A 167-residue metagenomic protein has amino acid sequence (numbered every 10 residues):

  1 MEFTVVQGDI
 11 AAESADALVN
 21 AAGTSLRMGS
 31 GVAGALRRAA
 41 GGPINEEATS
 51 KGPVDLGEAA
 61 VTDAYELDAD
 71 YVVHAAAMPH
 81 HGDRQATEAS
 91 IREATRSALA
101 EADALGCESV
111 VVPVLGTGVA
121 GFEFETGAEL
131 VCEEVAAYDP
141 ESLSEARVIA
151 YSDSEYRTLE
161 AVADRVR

Functional and structural regions predicted by a protein language model:
M1-E88, R92-A104: Glycine-/small-residue-enriched capping loops at alpha/beta junctions
P79-R167: Phosphate/ribose-phosphate-bearing ligand recognition and processing surfaces, centered on ADP-ribose/NAD(+/P+) systems
